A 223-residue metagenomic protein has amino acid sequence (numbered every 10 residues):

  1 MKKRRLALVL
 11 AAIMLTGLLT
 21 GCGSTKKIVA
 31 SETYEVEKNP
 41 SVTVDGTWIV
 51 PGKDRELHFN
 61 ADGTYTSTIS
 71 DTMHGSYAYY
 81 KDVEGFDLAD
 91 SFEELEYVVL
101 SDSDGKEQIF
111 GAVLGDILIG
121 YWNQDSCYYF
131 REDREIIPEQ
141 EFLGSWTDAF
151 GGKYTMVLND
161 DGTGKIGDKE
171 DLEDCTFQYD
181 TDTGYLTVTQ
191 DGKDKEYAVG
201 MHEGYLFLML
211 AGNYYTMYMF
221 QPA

Functional and structural regions predicted by a protein language model:
M1-V9: Bacterial N-terminal signal peptides that target proteins for export
A12-M14: Repetitive helical segments and hydrophobic/amphipathic motifs
G17-G21: C-terminal motif of bacterial Sec signal peptides marking the signal peptidase cleavage site
G23-K26: Bacterial signal peptide processing site
I28-V36, P51-G52, D90-E141, D148-G152 (+1 more regions): Beta-sheet ligand-binding and adhesion/scaffold domains
V44-T47, F142-S145: A glycine-anchored, Pro-Gly-centered beta-turn/N-cap motif
P51-V98, D148-T187, D191-K193: N-terminal glycine/threonine-rich, aromatic-flanked beta-hairpin/loop signature
